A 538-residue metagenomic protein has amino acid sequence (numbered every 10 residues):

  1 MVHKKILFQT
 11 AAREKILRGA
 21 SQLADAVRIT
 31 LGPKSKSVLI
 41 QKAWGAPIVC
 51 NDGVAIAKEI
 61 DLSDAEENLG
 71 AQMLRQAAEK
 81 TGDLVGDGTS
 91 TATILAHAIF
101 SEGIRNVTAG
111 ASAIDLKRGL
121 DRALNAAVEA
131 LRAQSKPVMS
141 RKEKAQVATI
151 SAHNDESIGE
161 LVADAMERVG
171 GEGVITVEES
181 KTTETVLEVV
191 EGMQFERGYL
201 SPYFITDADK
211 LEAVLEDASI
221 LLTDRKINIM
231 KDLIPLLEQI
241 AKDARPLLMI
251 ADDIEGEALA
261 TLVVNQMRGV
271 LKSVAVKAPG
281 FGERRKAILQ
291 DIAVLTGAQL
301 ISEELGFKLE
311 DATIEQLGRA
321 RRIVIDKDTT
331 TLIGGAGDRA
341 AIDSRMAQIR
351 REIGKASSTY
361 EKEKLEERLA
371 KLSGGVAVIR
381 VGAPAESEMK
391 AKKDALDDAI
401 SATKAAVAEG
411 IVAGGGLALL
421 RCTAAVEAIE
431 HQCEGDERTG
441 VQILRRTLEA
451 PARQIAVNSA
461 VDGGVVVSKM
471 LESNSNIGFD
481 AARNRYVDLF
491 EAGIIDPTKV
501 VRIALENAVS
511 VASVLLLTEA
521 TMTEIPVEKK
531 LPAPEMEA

Functional and structural regions predicted by a protein language model:
M1-W44: N-terminal, positively charged regions that mediate nucleic acid binding
F8, D61, E67-N68, I150 (+1 more regions): Extended, low-charge hydrophobic alpha-helical regions
I16, G32, G86, G110 (+8 more regions): Residue-level signature of catalytic and energy-coupling elements of molecular machines, predominantly ATP/GTP-dependent
I16-D25, S63-L84, E238-A241, S357 (+4 more regions): Short, hydrophobic/aliphatic alpha-helical segments
A46-A55, E66-Q72, N265-G269, S302 (+4 more regions): Flexible glycine/proline-rich, aromatic-decorated loop/lid segments
A46-G82, L200-E212, D217, L222-P235: Glycine-rich oxoanion-binding loops at beta->alpha junctions
I104-A148, V214-D217, T223, E310-A336 (+2 more regions): A structural-propensity feature for long, helix-poor, extended segments
V128-E409, A413, T521, P526-A538: Long, structured protein-protein interaction/assembly regions in large complexes
